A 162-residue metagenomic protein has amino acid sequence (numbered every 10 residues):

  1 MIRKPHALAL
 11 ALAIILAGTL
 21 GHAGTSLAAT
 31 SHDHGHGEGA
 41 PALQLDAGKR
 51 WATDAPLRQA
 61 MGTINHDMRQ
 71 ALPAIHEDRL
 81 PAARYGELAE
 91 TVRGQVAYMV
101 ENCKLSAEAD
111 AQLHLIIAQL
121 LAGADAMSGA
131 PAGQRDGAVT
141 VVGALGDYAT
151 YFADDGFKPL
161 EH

Functional and structural regions predicted by a protein language model:
M1-A11, G21: Bacterial N-terminal signal peptides that target proteins for export
L16-T25: C-terminal segment of classical bacterial N-terminal signal peptides
L27-L80: Immediate post-signal-peptide N-terminus of mature secreted/exported proteins
A47-W51, I75-A82, S106-A107, A124-A132: Second-shell loop/turn segments in exported
T53-A60, I64, P81, Y85-L88 (+3 more regions): Amphipathic alpha-helix face/heptad-repeat signature
Q95-H114: Short, solvent-exposed, charged loop/turn and helix-capping segments that join or cap alpha-helices on peripheral
N102, L113-H162: Helix-rich interaction surfaces within compact, conserved domain-sized segments that mediate assembly or partner
